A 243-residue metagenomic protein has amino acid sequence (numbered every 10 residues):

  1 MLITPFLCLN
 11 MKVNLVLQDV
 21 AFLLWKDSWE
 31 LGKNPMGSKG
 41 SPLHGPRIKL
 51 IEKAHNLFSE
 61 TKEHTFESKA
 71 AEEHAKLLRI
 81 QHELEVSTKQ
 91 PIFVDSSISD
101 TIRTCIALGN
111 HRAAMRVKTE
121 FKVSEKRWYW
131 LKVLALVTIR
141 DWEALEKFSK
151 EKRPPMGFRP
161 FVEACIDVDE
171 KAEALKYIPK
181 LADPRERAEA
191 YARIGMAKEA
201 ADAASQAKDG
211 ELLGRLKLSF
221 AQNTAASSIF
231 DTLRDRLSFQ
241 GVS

Functional and structural regions predicted by a protein language model:
M1-S243: Extended alpha-helical assembly domains of large eukaryotic scaffold proteins
